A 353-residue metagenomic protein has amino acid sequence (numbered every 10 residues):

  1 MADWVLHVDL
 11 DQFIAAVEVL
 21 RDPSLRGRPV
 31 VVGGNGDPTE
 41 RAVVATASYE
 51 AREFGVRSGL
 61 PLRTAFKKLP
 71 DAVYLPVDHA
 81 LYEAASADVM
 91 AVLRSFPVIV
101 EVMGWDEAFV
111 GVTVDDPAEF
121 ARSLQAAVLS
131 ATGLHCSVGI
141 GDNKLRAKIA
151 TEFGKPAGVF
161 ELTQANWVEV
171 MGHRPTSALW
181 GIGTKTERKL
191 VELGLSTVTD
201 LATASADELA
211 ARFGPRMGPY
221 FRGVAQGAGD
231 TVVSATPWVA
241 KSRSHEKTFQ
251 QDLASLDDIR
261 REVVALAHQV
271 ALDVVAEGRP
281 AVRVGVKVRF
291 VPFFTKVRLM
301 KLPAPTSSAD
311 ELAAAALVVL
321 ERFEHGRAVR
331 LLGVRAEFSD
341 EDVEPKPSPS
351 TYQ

Functional and structural regions predicted by a protein language model:
M1-W105: Residues that scaffold, gate, or flank divalent-cation-dependent active/transport sites
H7, A178, T186, V191-L331 (+2 more regions): DNA-contacting surface of Y-family translesion DNA polymerases
V17-V19, A42-A45, R146-G154, V233-T236 (+1 more regions): Short acidic, glycine/serine/threonine-rich loops at helix termini
D88, V92-F96, S123-T132, K189 (+4 more regions): Generic non-transmembrane alpha-helical segments
V100-G104, V138, G278-R279: Short beta-strand
E107-V112: A generic structural motif
V114-S177: Long, highly charged, low-complexity intrinsically disordered interaction regions that mediate electrostatic DNA/RNA
